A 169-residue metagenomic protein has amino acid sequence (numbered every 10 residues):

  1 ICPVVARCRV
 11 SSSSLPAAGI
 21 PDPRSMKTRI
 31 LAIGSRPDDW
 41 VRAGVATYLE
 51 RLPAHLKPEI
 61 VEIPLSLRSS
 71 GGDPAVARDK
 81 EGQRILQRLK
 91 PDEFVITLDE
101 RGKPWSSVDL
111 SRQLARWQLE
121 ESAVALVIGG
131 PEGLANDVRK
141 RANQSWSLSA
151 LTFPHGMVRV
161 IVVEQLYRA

Functional and structural regions predicted by a protein language model:
P3-A6, V10, L15-A18: Short amphipathic, helix-prone segments within low-complexity/disordered or flexible regions
P21-P23: Compositionally biased, intrinsically disordered low-complexity segments enriched in Pro/Arg/Gln/His
M26-L52: N-terminal beta1-alpha1 ligand-phosphate binding loop
L31-G34, T97-E100, V127: Acidic beta-strand-to-loop metal/phosphate-binding motif
R36, E100-K103, G130-G133: Short glycine-rich anion-binding loops that position phosphate/pyrophosphate groups of nucleotides and phosphorylated
R42, A46-L49, D79-G82, N136: Short, surface-exposed alpha-helical segments at coil->helix boundaries
K57-P58, E62-V124: S-adenosyl-L-methionine/SAH cofactor-binding core of RNA-modifying enzymes
N136-A169: Structured adenosyl-cofactor binding patch, chiefly the S-adenosyl-L-methionine
